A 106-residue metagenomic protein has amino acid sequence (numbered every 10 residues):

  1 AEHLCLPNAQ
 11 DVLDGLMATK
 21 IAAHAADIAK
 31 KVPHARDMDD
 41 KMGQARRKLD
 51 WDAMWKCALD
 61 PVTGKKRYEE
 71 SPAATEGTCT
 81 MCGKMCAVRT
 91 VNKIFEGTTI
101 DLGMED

Functional and structural regions predicted by a protein language model:
A1-H3: Short, ordered loop/turn segments at secondary-structure junctions
C5-D106: Catalytic or ion-coupling anion/metal-binding cores of large enzyme and transporter domains
